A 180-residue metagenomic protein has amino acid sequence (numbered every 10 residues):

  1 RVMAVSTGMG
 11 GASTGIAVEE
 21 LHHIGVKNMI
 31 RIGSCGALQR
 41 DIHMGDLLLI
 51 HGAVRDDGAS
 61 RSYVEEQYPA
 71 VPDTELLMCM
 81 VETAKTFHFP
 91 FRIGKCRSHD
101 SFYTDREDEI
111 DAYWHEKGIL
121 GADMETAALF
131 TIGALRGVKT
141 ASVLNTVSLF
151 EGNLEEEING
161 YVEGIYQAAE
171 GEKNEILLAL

Functional and structural regions predicted by a protein language model:
R1-A70, T74-M78: Metabolite-binding pocket within alpha/beta catalytic cores that recognizes anionic/polar moieties
A4-S6, M29-I32, L49, F91-S98 (+2 more regions): General beta-strand structural signal in soluble alpha/beta enzymes
M9-A12, I16, I24, I42 (+6 more regions): Conserved active-site and cofactor/substrate-binding residues in soluble primary-metabolism enzymes
H23, V143, N153-E156: Expand to "…catalyze enediolate/carbanion chemistry for C-C bond making/breaking, isomerization, decarboxylation
D56-A59, T104-R106, F150-E156: Short acidic/His/Gly/Ser-rich catalytic and metal-binding motifs that mark active-site loops of diverse hydrolases
Q67-K117: Active-site rim beta-loop-alpha module in soluble metabolic enzymes
D108-L149: A C-terminal functional module that forms or caps the active site or interfaces directly with catalytic machinery
G152-L180: His/Asp/Glu-rich mid-to-C-terminal helical/loop segments that flank catalytic regions of hydrolases
